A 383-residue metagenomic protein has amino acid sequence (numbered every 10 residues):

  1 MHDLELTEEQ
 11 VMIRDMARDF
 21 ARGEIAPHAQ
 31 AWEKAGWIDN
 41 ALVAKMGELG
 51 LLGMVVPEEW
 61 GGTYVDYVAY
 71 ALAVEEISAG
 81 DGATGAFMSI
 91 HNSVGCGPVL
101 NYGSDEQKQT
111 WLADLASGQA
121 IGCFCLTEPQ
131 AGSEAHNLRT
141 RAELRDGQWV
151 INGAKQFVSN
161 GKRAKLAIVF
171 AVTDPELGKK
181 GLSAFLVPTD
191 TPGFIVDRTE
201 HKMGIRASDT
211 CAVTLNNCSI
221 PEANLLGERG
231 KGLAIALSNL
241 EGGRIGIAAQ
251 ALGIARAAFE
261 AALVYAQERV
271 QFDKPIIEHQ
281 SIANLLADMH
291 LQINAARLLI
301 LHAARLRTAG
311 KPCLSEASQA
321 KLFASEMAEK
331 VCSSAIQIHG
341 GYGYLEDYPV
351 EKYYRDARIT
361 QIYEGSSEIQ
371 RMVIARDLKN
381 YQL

Functional and structural regions predicted by a protein language model:
M1-I90, Y102-Q107, D114, G118-Q119 (+5 more regions): Alpha-helical interface subdomain recognition
G50, V74-S78, A171, V187-P192 (+1 more regions): Short Ser/Thr-interspersed hydrophobic loop/turn segments at strand-loop and sheet-helix junctions that line or gate
V65, E134-H136, N160-K165, G178-G181 (+2 more regions): Short glycine/proline-enriched turns and hinge-like loops at secondary-structure junctions
M88, L115, Q130-S133, F157-N160 (+2 more regions): Short Gly/Pro-enriched turn/cap motifs at secondary-structure boundaries
G118-L126: A short, Trp-centered hydrophobic/proline-enriched beta-strand micro-motif
C123, N137-R141, Q148, L166-F170 (+2 more regions): Conserved hydrophobic/aromatic beta-strand scaffold that supports enzyme active sites
N137, D190-P221: Flexible, small-/acidic-enriched active-site or ligand-binding loops
Q148, N152-V196: A short core secondary-structure module
